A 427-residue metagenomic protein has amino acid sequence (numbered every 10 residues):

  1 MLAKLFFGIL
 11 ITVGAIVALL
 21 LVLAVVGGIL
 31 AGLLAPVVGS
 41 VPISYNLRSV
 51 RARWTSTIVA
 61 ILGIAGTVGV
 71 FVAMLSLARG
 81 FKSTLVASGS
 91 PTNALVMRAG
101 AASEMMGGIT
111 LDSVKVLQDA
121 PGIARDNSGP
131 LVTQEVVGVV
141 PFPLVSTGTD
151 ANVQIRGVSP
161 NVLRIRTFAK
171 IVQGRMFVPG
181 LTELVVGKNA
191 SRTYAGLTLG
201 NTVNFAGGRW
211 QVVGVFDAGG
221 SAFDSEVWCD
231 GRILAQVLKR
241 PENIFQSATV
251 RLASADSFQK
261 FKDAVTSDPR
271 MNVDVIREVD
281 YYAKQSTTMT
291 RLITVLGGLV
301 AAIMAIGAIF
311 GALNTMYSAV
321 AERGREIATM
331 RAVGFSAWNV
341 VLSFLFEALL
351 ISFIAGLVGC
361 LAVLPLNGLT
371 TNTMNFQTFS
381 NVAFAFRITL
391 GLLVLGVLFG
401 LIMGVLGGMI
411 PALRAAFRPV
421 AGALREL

Functional and structural regions predicted by a protein language model:
M1-G14, F81, G219, S254-F310 (+4 more regions): Peri-transmembrane interface segments
M1-L10, L20-T67: N-terminal Sec/SRP start-transfer signal
M1-L23, L357-L398, M409, L413 (+2 more regions): Short helix-loop junctions at transmembrane helix boundaries
L19, V26-G27, W54-F81, T290-E326 (+2 more regions): Hydrophobic alpha-helical transmembrane segments of multi-pass inner-membrane transport and secretion
A65-Q154, Q173-R175, G180, A264-S267 (+1 more regions): Hydrophobic, regular-secondary-structure patches
A124, P143-D150, L199-G297: Mechanotransmission and gating elements of multispan inner-membrane complexes involved in transport and envelope
V132-G138, T149-N161, R166-A235, P241-N243: Hydrophobic secondary-structure segments that place a key small or acidic residue at a functional site
Y317, G324-T371, L395, F399-G407 (+1 more regions): Transmembrane alpha-helical interface segments in multi-pass membrane proteins
